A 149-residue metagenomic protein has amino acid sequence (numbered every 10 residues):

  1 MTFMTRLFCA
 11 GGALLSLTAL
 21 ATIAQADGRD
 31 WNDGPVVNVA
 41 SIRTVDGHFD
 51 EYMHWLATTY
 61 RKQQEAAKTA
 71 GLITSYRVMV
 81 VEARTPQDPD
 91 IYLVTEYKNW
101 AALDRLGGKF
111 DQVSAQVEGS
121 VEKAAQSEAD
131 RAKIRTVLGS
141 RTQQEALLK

Functional and structural regions predicted by a protein language model:
M1-A13: Bacterial N-terminal signal peptides that target proteins for export
L15, R29, E82-R84: Residues embedded in well-ordered secondary-structure elements
L15-A24: C-terminal segment of classical bacterial N-terminal signal peptides
A26-E51: Immediate post-signal-peptide N-terminus of mature secreted/exported proteins
G28-W31, K62, A66-T74, E96-K149: An amphipathic, aromatic/His-enriched active-site/gating alpha helix that lines ligand/cofactor pockets
R43, V94-E96: Short hydrophobic/aromatic beta-strand micro-patches that form the beta-sheet surface supporting nucleotide- or nucleic
V45-P89: N-terminal, post-signal-peptide region of Sec/Tat-exported proteins
